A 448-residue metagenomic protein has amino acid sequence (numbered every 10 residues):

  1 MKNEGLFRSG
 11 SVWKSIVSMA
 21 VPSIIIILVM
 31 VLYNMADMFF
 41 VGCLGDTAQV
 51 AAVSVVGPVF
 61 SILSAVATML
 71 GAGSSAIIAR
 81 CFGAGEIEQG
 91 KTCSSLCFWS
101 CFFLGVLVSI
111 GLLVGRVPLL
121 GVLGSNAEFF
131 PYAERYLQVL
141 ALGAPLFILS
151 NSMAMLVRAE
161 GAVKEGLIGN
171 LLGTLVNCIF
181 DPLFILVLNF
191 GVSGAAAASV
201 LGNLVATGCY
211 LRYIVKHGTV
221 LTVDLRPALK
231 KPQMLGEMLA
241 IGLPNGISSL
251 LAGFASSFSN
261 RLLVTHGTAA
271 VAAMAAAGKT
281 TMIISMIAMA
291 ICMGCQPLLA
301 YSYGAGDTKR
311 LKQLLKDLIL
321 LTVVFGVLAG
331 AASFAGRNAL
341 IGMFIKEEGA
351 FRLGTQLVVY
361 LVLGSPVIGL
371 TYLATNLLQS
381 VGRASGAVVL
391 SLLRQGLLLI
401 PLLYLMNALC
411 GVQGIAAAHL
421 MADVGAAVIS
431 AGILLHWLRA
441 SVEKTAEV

Functional and structural regions predicted by a protein language model:
M1-A20, I78-P145, V187-L243, L299-G364 (+1 more regions): Short alpha-helical transmembrane segments in multi-pass integral membrane proteins
F7-F39, C43-L44, P58-G73, I77 (+6 more regions): N-terminal transmembrane alpha-helices
S18-D37, V139, S150, G173 (+3 more regions): Transmembrane helical elements of multi-pass membrane transporters/channels
I25, V29, Y33, L63-A67 (+15 more regions): Residue-level hotspots within pore-lining transmembrane alpha-helices of multi-pass secondary transporters
L28, L32-V50, L120-A127, L183-F190 (+4 more regions): Helix-terminus/linker motif at the lipid-water interface of multi-pass membrane proteins
V50-I110, F147-G166, N260, A273-A335 (+1 more regions): Small-residue-rich hydrophobic transmembrane alpha-helices
I62-A65, N177-P182, T207-L211, I283-M286 (+3 more regions): Hydrophobic transmembrane alpha-helices of multi-pass small-molecule transporters
G71, L140-R158, G166-T174, A195-Y210 (+4 more regions): Short runs within selected transmembrane alpha-helices of multi-pass transporters and secretion channels
